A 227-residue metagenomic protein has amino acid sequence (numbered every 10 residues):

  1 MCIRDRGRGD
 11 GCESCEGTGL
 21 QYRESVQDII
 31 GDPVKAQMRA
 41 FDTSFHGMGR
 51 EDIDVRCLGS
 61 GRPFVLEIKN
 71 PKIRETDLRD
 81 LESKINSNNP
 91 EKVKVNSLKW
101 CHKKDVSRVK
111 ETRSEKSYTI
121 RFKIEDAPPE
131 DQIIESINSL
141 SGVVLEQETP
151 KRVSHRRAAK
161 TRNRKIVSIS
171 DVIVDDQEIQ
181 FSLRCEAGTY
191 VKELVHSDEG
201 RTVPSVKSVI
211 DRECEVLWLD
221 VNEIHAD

Functional and structural regions predicted by a protein language model:
R4-D227: Non-catalytic RNA-recognition surface used by pseudouridine synthases
